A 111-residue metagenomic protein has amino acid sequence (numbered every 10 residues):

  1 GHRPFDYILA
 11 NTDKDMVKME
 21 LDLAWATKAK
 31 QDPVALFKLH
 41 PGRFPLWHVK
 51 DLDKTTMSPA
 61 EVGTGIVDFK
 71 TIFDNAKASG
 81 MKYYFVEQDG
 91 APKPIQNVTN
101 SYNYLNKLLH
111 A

Functional and structural regions predicted by a protein language model:
H2-K18, W25-A111: Histidine-acidic metal/acid-base catalytic patches
